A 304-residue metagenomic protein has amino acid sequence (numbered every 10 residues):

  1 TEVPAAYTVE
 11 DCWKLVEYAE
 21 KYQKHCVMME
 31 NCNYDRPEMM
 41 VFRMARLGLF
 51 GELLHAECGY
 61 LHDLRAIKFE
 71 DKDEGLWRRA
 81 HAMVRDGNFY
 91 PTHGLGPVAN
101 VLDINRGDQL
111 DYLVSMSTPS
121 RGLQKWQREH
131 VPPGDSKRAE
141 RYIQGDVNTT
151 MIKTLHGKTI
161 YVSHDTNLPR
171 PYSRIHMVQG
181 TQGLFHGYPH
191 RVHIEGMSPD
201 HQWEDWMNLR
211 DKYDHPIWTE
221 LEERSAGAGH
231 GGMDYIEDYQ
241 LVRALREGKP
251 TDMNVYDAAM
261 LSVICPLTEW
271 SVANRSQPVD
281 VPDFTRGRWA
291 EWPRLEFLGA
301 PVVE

Functional and structural regions predicted by a protein language model:
T1-E2, M28, E57, G187: Hydrophobic residues in well-ordered beta-strands that form the structural core
A5-H25: Rossmann-fold NAD(P)-binding glycine/threonine-rich loop
V16, F42, L95, A99 (+3 more regions): Non-transmembrane alpha-helical segments in soluble domains of secreted/periplasmic/extracellular proteins
V16, Y22-Q23, Y60, M233-D234 (+1 more regions): Ligand-binding pocket scaffold of soluble enzyme catalytic domains
K21-V27, C32-Y142: Predominantly a Rossmann-like dinucleotide-binding segment in NAD(P)-dependent oxidoreductases
D146: Short, small/polar residue-rich loop motifs at catalytic or cofactor-binding pockets
T150-H156, G180: Active-site beta-strand termini and strand-to-loop segments that position acidic
P169-E304: C-terminal helical cap and adjacent loop that interface with cofactors, partners, or active-site loops
